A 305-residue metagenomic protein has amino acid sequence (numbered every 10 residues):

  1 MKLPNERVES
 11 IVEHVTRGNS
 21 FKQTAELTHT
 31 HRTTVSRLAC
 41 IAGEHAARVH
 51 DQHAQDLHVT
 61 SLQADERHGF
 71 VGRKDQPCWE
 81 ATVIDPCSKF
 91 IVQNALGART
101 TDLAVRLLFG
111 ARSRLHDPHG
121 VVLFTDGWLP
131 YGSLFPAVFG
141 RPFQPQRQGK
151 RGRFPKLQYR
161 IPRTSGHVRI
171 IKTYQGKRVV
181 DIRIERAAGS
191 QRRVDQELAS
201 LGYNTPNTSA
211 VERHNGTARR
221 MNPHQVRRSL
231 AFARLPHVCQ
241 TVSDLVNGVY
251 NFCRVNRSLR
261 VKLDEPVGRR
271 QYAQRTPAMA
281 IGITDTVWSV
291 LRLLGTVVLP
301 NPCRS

Functional and structural regions predicted by a protein language model:
M1-S305: Residue-level recognition of single "structural anchor" positions that define or cap local secondary structure
